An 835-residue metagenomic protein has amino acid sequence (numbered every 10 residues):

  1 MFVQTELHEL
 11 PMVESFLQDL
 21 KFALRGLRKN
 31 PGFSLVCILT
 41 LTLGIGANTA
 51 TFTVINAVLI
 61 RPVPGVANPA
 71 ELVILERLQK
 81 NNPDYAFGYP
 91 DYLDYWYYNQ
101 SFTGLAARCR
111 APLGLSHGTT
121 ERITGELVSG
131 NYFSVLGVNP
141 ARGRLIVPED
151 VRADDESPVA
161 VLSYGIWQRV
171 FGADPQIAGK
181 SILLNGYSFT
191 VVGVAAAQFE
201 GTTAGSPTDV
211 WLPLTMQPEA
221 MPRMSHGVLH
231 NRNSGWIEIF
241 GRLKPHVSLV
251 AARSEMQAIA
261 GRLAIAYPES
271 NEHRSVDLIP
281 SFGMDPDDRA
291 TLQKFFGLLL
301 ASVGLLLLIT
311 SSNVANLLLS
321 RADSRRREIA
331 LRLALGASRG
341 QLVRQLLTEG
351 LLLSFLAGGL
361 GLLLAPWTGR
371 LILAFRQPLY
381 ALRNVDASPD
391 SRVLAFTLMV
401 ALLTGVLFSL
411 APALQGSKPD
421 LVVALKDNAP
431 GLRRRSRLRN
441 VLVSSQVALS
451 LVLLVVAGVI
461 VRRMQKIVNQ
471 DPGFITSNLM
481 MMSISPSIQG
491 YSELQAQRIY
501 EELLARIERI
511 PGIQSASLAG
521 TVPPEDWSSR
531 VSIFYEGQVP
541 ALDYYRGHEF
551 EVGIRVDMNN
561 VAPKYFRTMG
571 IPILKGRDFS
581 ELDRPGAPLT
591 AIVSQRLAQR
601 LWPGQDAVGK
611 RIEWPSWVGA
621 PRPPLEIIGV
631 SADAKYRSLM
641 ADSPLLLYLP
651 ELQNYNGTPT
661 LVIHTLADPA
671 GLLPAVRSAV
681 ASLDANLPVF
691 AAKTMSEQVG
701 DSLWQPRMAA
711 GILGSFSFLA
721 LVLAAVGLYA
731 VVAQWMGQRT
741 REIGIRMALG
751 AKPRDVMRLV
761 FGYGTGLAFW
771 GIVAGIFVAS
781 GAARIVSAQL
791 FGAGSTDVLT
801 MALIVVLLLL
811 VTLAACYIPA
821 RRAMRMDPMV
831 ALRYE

Functional and structural regions predicted by a protein language model:
M1, E126-P148, S157-G297, R370 (+3 more regions): Mid-to-C-terminal secondary-structure elements that act as membrane-proximal/extracytoplasmic interface segments
M1-F33, G65-N68, L78, A153-D155 (+13 more regions): Membrane-helix entry/capping segments
V3-S34, M284-D288, L317-R344, T348 (+3 more regions): Alpha-helical transmembrane segments of integral membrane proteins
N30-V58, T310-S312, S354-G358, R439-R463 (+2 more regions): Short, strongly hydrophobic transmembrane alpha-helices
L43-E71, T368-L379, L449-N478, A733 (+3 more regions): Alpha-helical transmembrane segments
T51-R77, Y97-S101, N139, A204-S206 (+7 more regions): Membrane-proximal juxtamembrane linkers immediately C-terminal to transmembrane helices
T53-V54, D277, A315, L351-L421 (+3 more regions): Small-residue-rich transmembrane alpha-helices
T310-S354, D420, V726-A768, I772 (+2 more regions): Interfacial "coupling" helices/loops that link adjacent transmembrane helices in transporter permeases
